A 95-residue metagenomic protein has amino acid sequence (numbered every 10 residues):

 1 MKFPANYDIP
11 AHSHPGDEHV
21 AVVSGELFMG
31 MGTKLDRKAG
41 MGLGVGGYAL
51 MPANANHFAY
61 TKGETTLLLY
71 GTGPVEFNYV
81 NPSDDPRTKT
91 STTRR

Functional and structural regions predicted by a protein language model:
M1-H14, G40-G44, Y48, P52-A53: Conserved short histidine dyad/triad with adjacent acidic residue
K2, A21, L50, Y60-T61: Well-ordered beta-strand positions
P4-Y7, H14-L35: Glycine- and acidic-residue-biased ligand/ion/polar-headgroup-sensing regions
N6, G25-L27, N54, E64 (+1 more regions): Solvent-exposed coil/turn segments that connect beta secondary-structure elements in extracytoplasmic/periplasmic
I9-A11, M29-G30, M51-P52, N56-K62: Short beta-strand His + acidic residue motifs that chelate non-heme Fe in jelly-roll/DSBH and cupin folds
H19-A21, Y48-M51, T66-Y70: Active-site scaffold segments
S24-L27, T33-K34, M41-G46, R87: Short linear motifs at secondary-structure transitions and domain/linker junctions
K38-M41, F58-R95: Double-stranded beta-helix
